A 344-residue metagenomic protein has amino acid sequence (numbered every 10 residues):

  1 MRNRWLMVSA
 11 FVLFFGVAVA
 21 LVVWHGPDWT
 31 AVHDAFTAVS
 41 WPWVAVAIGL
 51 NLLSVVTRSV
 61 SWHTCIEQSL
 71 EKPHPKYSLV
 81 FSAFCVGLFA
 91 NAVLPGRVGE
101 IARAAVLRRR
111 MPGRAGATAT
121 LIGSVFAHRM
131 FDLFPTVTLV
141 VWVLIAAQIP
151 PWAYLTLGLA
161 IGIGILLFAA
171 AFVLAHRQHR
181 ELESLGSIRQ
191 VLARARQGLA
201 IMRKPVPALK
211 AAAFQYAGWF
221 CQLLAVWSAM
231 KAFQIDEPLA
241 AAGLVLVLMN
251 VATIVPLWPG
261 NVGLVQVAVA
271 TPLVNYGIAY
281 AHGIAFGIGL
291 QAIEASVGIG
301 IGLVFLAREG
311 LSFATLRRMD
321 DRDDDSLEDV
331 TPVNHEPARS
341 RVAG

Functional and structural regions predicted by a protein language model:
M1-C85, I145-I254, I293-G344: Predominantly cytoplasmic-facing regulatory/coupling regions of multi-pass membrane proteins
M7-S9, F126-P135, F214-Q215: Select subsegments of transmembrane alpha-helices in polytopic membrane proteins, especially boundary-proximal
L50, G87-P95, L246-Q266: Transmembrane alpha-helix interface/packing and boundary motifs in multi-pass membrane proteins, characterized by
H63-I66, I101-V106: Helix-loop junctions and terminal segments of transmembrane helices in multi-pass membrane transport/translocation
Y77-S82, E100-I101, P112-A127, I278-G289: Membrane-interface alpha-helices at helix entry/exit sites of multi-pass transporters
L88-R97, I101, R129-V137, V141: Mid-bilayer segments of alpha-helical transmembrane spans in multi-pass integral membrane proteins that mediate
L107-G113, V267-H282: Interfacial segments of multi-pass membrane proteins
